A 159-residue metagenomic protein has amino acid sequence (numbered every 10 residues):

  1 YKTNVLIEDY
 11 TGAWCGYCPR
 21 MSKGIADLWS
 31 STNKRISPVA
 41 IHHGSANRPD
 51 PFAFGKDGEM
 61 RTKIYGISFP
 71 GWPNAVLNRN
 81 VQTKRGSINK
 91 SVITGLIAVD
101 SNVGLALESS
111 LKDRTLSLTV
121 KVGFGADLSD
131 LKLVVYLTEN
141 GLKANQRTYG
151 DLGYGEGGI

Functional and structural regions predicted by a protein language model:
Y1-G44: Local sequence-structure signature of Cys/Sec-based thiol-disulfide redox active-site neighborhoods
S37-I159: Short, conserved sequence motifs used for protein processing/export or organelle targeting and for catalysis
